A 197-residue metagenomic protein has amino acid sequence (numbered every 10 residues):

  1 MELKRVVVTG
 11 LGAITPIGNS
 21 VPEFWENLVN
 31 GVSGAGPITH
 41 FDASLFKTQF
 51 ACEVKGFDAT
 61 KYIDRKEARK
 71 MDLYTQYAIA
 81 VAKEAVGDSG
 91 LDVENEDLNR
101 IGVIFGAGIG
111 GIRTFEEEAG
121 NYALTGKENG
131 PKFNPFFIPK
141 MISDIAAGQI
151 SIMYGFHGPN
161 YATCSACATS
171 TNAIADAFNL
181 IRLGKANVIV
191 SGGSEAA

Functional and structural regions predicted by a protein language model:
M1-P159, N179-R182, A197: Conserved "HGTGT" condensation-loop signature of ketosynthase/thiolase-family condensing enzymes that catalyze
P159-S165: Short loop-beta-helix segment that forms the pyridoxal 5′-phosphate
S165-C167, G193: Short, structured patches in soluble enzyme cores that scaffold and shape functional sites
S170: Short conserved active-site loop signatures built around small residues
A173: Active-site histidine-anchored catalytic micro-motif
D176: Internal active-site segments that recognize and position negatively charged phosphoryl groups and nucleotide moieties
K185-I189: Short, high-confidence coil segments that cap the C-terminus of an alpha-helix and link into the following beta-strand
V190-A197: Phosphate/pyrophosphate-binding betaalpha-module
